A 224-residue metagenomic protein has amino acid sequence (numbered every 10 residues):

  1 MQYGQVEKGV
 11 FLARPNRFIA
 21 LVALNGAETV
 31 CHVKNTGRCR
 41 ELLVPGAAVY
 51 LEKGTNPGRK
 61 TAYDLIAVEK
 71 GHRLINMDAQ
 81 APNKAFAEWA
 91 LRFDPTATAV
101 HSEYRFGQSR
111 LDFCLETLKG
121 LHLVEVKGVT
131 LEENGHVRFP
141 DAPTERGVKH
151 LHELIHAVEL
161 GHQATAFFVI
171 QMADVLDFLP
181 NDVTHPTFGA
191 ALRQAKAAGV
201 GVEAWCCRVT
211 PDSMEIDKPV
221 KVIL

Functional and structural regions predicted by a protein language model:
G9, F86, L111-D141, L154: Conserved catalytic cores of phosphodiester-cleaving nucleases, focusing on short active-site segments
N16-L21: Short aromatic-glycine-enriched beta-strand elements
A27-E41: Beta-strand/loop nucleic-acid-binding surfaces
G37-Y50, I155: Short nucleic-acid-contacting surface segments enriched for D/E, G, S/T with interspersed K/R
R40, G71-S102: Acidic-basic catalytic patches of nuclease active cores, encompassing PD-(D/E)XK and other metal-cofactor nuclease
V44-N56, C206-C207: Flexible glycine-rich surface loops and low-complexity tracts that mediate binding to linear polymers
G135-E145, H152-T184, C206: Nucleic-acid nuclease catalytic cores
Q171-L224: Domain-level recognition of nuclease-like catalytic cores that cleave nucleotide substrates
